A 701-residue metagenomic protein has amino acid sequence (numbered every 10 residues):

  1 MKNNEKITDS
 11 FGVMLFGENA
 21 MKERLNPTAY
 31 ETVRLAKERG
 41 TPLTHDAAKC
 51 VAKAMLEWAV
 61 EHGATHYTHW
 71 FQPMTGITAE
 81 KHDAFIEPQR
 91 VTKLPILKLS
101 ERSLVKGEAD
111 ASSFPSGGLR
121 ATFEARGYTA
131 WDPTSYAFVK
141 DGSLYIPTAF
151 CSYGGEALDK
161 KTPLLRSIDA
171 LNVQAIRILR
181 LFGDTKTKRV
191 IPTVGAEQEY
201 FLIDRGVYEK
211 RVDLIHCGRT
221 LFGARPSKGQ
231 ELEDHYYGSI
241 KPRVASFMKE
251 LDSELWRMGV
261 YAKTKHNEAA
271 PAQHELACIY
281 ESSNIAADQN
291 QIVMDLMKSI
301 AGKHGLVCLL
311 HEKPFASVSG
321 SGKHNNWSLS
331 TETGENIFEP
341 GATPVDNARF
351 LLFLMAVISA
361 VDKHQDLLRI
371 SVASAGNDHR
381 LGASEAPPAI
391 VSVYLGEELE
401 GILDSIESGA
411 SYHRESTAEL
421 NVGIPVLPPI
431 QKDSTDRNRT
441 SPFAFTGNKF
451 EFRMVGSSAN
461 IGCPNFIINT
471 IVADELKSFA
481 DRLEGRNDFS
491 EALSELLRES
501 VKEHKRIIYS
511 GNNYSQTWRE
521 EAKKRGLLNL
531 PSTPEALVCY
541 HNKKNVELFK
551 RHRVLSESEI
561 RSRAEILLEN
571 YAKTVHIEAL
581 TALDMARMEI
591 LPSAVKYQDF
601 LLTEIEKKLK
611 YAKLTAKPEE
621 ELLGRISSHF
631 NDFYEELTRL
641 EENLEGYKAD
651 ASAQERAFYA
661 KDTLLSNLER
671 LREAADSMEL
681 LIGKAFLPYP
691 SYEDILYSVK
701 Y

Functional and structural regions predicted by a protein language model:
M1-N19, T44, K241-Y261: N-terminal-biased segments
N3-S100, K106-A121: Histidine/acidic residue-rich metal-binding segments in metalloenzymes
A47, F71, S100-E101, C278-Y280 (+5 more regions): Active-site proximal loops enriched in glycine and acidic residues that flank catalytic Cys/His/Asp and coordinate
A47-V51, F71-P73, R102-S103, F150 (+4 more regions): Active-site-proximal loop/turn and secondary-structure-junction residues that shape catalytic pockets, frequently
A64, T68-Q72, A287-K303, L329 (+3 more regions): Hydrophobic/aromatic-rich, well-ordered segments within soluble, folded domains that form packed cores
E87-T122, E233, A356-I358, A480-D488 (+2 more regions): Short, intrinsically disordered, low-complexity segments enriched in Ser/Thr and Pro
E124-L310, S319-G322, L329-E565: Glycine-rich, acidic/polar active-site loops that bind/position phosphate-bearing ligands
S500-Y701: C-terminal amphipathic alpha-helical interaction region
